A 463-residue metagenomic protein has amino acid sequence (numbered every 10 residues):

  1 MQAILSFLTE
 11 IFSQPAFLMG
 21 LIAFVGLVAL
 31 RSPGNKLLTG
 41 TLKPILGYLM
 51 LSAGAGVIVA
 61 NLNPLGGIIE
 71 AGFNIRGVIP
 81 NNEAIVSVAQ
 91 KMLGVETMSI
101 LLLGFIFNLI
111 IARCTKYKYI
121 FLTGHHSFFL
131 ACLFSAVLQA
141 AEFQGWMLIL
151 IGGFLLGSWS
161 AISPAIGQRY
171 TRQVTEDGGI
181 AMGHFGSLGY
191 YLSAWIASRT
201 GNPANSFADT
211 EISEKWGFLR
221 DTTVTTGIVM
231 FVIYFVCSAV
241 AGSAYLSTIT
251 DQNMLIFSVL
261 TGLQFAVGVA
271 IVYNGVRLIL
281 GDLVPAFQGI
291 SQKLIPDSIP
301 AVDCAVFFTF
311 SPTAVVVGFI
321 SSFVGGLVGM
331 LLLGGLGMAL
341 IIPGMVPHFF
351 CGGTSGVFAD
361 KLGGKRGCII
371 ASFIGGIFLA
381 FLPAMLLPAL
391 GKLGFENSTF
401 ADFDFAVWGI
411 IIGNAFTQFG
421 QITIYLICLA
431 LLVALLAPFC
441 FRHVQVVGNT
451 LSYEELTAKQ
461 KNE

Functional and structural regions predicted by a protein language model:
M1-G54, S99, L103, F107-F287 (+3 more regions): Signature of multi-pass transmembrane helix bundles
T9-M19, V88-L103, L336-V346: Structural signature of hydrophobic alpha-helical transmembrane segments
G40, P44-M98: Membrane helical hairpin/interfacial module
A60, P64-G67, P383, L387 (+1 more regions): Juxtamembrane/transmembrane-helix interface segments of polytopic membrane transporters
N63-N81, F287-F308: Membrane-interface interhelical connector segments
F73-I79, T97-F105, G124-C132, G152-G157 (+5 more regions): Mid-membrane cores of alpha-helical transmembrane segments in multi-pass membrane proteins, especially transporters
I79-L102, P296-F319, K392-T399: C-terminal halves and exits of single transmembrane alpha-helices
R113-Y117, C304-P388: Hydrophobic alpha-helical bundle architecture
